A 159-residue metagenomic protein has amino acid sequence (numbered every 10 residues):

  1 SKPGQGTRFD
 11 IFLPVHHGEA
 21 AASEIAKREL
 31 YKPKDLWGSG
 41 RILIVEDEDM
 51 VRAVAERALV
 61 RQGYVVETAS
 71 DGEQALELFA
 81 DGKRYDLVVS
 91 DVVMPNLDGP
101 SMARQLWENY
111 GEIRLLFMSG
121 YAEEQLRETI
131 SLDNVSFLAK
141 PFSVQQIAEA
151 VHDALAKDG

Functional and structural regions predicted by a protein language model:
S1-I42, D49, E73, R114-F117 (+2 more regions): C-terminal end segment of the histidine kinase catalytic
E29, S101, Q105-E108, E112-A139 (+1 more regions): Alpha4 helix (beta4-alpha4-beta5 surface) of REC/receiver domains from two-component response regulators
V45-E46, A69, V88, M118: Conserved sequence signature across two-component system core domains
A53-R61: Charged docking surfaces used in two-component/phosphorelay signaling
E56, E67-L87, R127: Acidic, metal-coordinating helix/loop segments flanking the phosphotransfer/catalytic sites of two-component signaling
S70-Q74, L97-M102: Acidic catalytic/metal-coordinating carboxylates
D91: Active-site residues of response regulator receiver
M94: Receiver (REC) domain active-site loop signature in two-component systems and cognate sites in sensor histidine kinases
